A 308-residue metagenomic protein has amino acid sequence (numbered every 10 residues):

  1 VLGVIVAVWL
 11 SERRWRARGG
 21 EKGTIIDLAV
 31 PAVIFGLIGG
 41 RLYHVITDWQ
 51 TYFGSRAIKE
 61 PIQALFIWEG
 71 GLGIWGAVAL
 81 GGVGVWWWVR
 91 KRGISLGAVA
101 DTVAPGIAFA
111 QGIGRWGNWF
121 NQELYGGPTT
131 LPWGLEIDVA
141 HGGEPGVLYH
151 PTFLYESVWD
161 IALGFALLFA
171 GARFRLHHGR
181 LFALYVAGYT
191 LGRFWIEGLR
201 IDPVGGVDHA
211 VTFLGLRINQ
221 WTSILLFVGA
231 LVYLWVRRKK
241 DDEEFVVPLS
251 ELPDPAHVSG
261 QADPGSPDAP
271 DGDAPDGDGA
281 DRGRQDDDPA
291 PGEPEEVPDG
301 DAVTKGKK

Functional and structural regions predicted by a protein language model:
V1-K308: A feature for loop-to-transmembrane-helix boundaries and adjacent hydrophobic helices in multi-pass integral membrane
